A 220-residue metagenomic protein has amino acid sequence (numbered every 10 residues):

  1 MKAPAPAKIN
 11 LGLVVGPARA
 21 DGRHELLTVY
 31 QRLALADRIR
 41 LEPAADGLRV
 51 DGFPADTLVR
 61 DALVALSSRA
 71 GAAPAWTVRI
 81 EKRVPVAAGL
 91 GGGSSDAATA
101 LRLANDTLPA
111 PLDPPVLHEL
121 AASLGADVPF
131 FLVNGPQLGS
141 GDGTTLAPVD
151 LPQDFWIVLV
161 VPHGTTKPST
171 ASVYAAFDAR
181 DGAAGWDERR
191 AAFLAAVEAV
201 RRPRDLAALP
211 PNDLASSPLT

Functional and structural regions predicted by a protein language model:
M1-A88, D106-P115, L151-Q153, V161-T166: ATP-binding N-lobe of GHMP and related small-molecule kinases
A3, A62-A65, R69-A73, T77 (+2 more regions): Glycine-rich, charge-dense phosphate/pyrophosphate-binding loop(s) and the adjacent flexible "lid"/catalytic subdomain
L13, D37-L41, D127-F131, Q137-L138 (+1 more regions): Short beta-strand scaffold segments in enzyme catalytic cores
E42-D56, A100, A122, R202-N212: Short, basic/glycine-rich phosphate-binding loops at helix/coil junctions that contact nucleotide phosphates
L48, V133, L138-T220: Conserved, helical-rich catalytic subdomain that frames metal- and/or nucleotide-binding sites in enzyme alpha/beta
A88-P114, E119, F130-L132: DPxDG-like acidic metal-binding loop motif
A110-D150: Glycine/threonine-rich beta-strand-loop-alpha-helix active-site module that forms ligand/phosphate-binding
